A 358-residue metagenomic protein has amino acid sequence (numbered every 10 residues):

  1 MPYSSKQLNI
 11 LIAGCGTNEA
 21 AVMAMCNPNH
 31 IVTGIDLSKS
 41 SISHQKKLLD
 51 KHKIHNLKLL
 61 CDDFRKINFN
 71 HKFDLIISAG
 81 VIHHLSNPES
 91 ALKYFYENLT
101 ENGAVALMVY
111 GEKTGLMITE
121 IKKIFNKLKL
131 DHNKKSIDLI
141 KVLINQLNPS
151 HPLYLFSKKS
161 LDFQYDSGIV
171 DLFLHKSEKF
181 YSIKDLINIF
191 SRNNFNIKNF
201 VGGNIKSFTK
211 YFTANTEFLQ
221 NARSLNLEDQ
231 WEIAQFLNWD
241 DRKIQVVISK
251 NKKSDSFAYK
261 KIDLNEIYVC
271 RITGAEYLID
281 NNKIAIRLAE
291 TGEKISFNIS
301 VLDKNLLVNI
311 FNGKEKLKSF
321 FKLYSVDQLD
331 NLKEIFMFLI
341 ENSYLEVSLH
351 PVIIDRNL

Functional and structural regions predicted by a protein language model:
S4-K66: Class I SAM-dependent methyltransferase SAM/SAH-binding core
R65-I76: A short acidic, Gly/Pro-enriched loop at the edge of an enzyme's catalytic core that lines a small-molecule cofactor
D74-E89, V105, G111: A short SAM/SAH-binding and catalytic strip from SAM-dependent methyltransferases
E89-N102: A short glycine-rich, Lys/Arg-flanked "PGG" loop and its adjoining helix->strand segment in the class I
A104-L155: Conserved class I S-adenosyl-L-methionine
T119-I124, Y154-K176: Short, glycine-/aromatic-enriched active-site segment of Class I SAM-dependent methyltransferases
E178-I197: Short alpha-helix
F208-S249, S296-L358: Long, charge-rich, low-complexity alpha-helical segments
